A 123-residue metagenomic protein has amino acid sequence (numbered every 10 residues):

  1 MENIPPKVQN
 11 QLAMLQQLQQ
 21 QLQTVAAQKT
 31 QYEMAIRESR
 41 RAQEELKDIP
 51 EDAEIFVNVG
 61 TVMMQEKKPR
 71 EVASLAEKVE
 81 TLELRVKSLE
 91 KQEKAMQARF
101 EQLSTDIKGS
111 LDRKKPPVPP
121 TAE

Functional and structural regions predicted by a protein language model:
M1-A13, P120-E123: N-terminal or membrane-proximal amphipathic helix/coiled-coil initiation segments that transition from
V8, V25, V57-V62, V72 (+3 more regions): Extended aliphatic helical segments
Q11, L15-Y32, I36-S39, L46 (+2 more regions): Amphipathic alpha-helical coiled-coil segments
A27-E33, M63, P69, P119-P120: Extended, charged amphipathic alpha-helical "stalk" segments
E45-E71: Short coil/loop "hinge" linkers that interrupt or connect long alpha-helical coiled-coils or helical hairpins
L111-A122: Short, charged, intrinsically disordered terminal tails
